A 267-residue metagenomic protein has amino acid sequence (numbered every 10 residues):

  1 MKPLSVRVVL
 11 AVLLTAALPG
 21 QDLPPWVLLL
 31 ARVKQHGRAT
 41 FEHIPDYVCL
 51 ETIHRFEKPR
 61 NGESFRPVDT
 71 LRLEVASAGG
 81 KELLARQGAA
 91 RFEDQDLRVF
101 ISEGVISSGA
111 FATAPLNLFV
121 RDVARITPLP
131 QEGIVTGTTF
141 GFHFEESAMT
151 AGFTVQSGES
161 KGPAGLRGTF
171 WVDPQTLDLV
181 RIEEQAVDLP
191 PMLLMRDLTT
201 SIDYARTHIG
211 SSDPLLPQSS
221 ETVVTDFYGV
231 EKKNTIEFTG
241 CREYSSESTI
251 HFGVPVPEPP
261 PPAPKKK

Functional and structural regions predicted by a protein language model:
M1-R7: Positively charged n-region of N-terminal signal peptides that target proteins for export
R7-A17: Bacterial N-terminal signal peptides
Q21-R167, P174-V180, Q185-T199, D203-S219 (+1 more regions): Structured extracytoplasmic
